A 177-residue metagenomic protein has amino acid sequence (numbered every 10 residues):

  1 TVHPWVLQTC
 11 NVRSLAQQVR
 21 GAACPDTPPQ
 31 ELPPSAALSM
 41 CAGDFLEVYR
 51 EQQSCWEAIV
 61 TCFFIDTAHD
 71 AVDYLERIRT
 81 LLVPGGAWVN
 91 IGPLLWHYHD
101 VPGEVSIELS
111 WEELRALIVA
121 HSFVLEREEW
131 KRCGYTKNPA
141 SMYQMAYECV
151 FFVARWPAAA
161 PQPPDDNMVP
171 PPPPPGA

Functional and structural regions predicted by a protein language model:
T1-Q52: S-adenosyl-L-methionine
N11-E31, V105-S122, E128, Y147-V150: Short alpha-helix
L46-I59, Q144-A146, D166-V169: A short acidic, Gly/Pro-enriched loop at the edge of an enzyme's catalytic core that lines a small-molecule cofactor
E57-A71: A short SAM/SAH-binding and catalytic strip from SAM-dependent methyltransferases
V72-G86: A short glycine-rich, Lys/Arg-flanked "PGG" loop and its adjoining helix->strand segment in the class I
G85-Y98: Conserved beta-strand signature within the Rossmann-like core of class I S-adenosyl-L-methionine
H121, G134-A177: Core SAM-dependent methyltransferase catalytic element
R127-G134: Catalytic cores of eukaryotic secretory-pathway lumenal/extracellular enzymes that build and remodel glycoconjugates
